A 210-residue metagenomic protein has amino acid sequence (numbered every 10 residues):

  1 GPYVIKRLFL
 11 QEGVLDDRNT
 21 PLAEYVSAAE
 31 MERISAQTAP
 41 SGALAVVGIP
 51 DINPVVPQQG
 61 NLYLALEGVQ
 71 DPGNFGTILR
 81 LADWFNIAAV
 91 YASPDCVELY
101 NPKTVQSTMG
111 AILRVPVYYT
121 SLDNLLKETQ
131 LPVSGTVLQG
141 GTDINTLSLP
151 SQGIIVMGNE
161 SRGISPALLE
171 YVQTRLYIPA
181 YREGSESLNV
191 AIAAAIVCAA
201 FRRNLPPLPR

Functional and structural regions predicted by a protein language model:
G1-T38, R210: N-terminal positively charged helical leader segments and presequences
P2-Y3, D51, V56-G140: RNA substrate-binding interface of SAM-dependent RNA methyltransferases
L10-D16, L122, L138-G140, E160-R162: Short, polar loop motifs at secondary-structure junctions
R18-A29, N61, P132-V133, S151-I154 (+1 more regions): Active-site regions of enzymes building and remodeling cell-envelope glycoconjugates
V26-A28, E67, S93-P94, P116 (+1 more regions): Short beta->alpha connector loops at strand-helix junctions that form conserved, small/polar/Pro-enriched
A36-T38, A43-Q58: Acidic/glycine-rich phosphate/pyrophosphate-binding loops and surrounding catalytic core that coordinate Mg2+
A45, L81-F85, C96-L113, P166-R210: Structured adenosyl-cofactor binding patch, chiefly the S-adenosyl-L-methionine
G135-S185: Active-site/ligand-binding-proximal alpha/beta "capping" segment
